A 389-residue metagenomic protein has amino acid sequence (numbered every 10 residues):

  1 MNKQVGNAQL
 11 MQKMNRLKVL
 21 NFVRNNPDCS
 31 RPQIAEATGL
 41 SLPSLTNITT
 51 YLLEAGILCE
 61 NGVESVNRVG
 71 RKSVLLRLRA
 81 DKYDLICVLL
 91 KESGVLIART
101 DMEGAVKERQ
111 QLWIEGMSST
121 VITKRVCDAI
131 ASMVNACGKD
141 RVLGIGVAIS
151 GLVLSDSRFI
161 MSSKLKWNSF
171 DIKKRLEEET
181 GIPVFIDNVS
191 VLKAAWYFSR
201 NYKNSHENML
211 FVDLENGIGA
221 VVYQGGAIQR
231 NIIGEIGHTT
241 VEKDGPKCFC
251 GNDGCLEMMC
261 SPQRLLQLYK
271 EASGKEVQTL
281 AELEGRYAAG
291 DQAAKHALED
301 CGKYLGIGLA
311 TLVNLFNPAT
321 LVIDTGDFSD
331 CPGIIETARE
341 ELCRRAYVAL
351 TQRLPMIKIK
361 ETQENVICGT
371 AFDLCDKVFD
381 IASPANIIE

Functional and structural regions predicted by a protein language model:
M1-G70, L75-Q111, M117-R141, L256-E389: ATP-binding/phosphotransfer module of carbohydrate and carboxylate kinases, centering on a glycine-rich
L75, L85-L89, V142-G146, M209-D213 (+1 more regions): Short glycine-aspartate micro-motif
V95, F159, I218-G219: Hydrophobic residues embedded in beta-strands of well-ordered beta-sheets
D101, L154, Y223: Short, acidic, Ser/Thr-enriched surface-loop or helix-capping motifs
V106-N208, G333-R344: Glycine-rich phosphate-binding loop and adjoining helix at the ATP-binding site of ATP-dependent phosphoryl-transfer
R109, E179-G285: Glycine/GP-enriched mid-protein hinge/lid loop-to-helix segment characteristic of carbohydrate kinases
S150-L152, E215-G217, D327-F328: Short glycine-rich anion-binding loops that position phosphate/pyrophosphate groups of nucleotides and phosphorylated
